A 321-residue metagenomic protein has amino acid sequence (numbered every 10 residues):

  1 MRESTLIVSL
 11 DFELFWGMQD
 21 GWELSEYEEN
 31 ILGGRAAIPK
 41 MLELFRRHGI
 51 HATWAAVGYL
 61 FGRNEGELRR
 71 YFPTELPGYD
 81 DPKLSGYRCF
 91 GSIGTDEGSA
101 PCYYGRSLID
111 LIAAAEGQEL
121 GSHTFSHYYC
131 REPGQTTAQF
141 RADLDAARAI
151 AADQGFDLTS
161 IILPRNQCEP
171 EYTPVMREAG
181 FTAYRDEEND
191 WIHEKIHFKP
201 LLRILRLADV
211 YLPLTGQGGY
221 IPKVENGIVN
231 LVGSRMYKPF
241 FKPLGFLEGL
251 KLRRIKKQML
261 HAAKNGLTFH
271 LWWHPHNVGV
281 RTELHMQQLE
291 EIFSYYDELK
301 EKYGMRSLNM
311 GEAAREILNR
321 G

Functional and structural regions predicted by a protein language model:
M1-S160, R165-L231, G249-L271, V278-G321: Catalytic alpha-helical scaffold of carbohydrate-active enzymes acting on polysaccharides/glycoconjugates
S234-M236: Positively charged, amphipathic and often flexible ligand-engagement surfaces
F240-F241: Extended hydrophobic-aromatic, low-complexity segments
L244-G245: Helix-loop elements that line ligand-binding/catalytic pockets
